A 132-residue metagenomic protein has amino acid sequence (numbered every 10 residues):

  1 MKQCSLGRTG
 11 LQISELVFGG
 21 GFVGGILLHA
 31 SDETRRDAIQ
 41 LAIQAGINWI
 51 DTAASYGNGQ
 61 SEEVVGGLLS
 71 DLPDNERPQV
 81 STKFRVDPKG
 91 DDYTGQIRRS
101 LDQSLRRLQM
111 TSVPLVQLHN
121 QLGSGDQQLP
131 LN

Functional and structural regions predicted by a protein language model:
M1-P78: N-terminal binding-site loop/beta-alpha segment at the start of enzyme catalytic domains that lines or forms
G21, A53-S55, K83-D87, L118-Q121: Active-site beta-loop-alpha junctions enriched in small/polar residues
L27, K89-N132: Glycine/proline-rich, positively charged, aromatic-decorated active-site loop/lid region on the catalytic face
V64-L68, K83, Q96-Q103: Generic beta-strand or strand-like secondary-structure segments
L69, P73, F84, L129-L131: P-loop/Walker A phosphate-binding loop and immediately adjacent motor/lid segment at beta-alpha junctions
Q79-S81, P114: A structural signal for isolated positions on well-ordered beta-strands in alpha/beta enzyme cores
